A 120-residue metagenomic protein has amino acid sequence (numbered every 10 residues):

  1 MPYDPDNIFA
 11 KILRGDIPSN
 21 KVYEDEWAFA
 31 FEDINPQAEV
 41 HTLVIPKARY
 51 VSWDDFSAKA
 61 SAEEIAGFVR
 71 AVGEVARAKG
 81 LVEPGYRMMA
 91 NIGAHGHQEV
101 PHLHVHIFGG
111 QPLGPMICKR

Functional and structural regions predicted by a protein language model:
M1-R120: HIT superfamily nucleotide-processing domains
